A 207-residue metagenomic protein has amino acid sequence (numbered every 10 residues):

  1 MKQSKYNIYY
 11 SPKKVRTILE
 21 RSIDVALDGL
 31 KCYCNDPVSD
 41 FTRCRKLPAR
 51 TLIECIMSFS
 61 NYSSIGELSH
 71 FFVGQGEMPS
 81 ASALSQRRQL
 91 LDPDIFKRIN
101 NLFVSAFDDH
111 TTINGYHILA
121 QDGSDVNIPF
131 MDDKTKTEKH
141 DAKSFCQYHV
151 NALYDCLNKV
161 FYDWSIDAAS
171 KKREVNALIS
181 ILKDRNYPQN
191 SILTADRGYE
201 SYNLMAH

Functional and structural regions predicted by a protein language model:
M1-H207: Conserved, well-structured functional cores that handle cations and Mg-NTP chemistry
